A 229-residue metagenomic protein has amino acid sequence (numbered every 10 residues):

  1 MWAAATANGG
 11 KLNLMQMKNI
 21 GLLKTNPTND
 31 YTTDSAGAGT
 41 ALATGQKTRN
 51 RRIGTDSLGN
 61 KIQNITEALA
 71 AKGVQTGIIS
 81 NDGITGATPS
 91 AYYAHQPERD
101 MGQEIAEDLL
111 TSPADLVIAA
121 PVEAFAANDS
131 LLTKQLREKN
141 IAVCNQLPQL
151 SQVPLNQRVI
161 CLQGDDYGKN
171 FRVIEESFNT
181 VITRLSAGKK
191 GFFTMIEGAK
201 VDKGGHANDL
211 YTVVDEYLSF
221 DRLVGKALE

Functional and structural regions predicted by a protein language model:
M1-F125, L132-L150: N-terminal catalytic scaffold of extracellular/periplasmic and nuclease hydrolases that process anionic headgroups
G45-R49, L155-G168, D202-A207: Gly-rich Lys/Arg/Thr-decorated short loops/hinges at beta-loop-alpha junctions or inter-strand turns that position
I65-T66, I105, S177-I182, V224: Generic hydrophobic alpha-helical segments
A87-T88, A126-N128, F171, G204: Short helix/loop capping segments that flank catalytic or ligand/cofactor-binding pockets
A87-Y92, D165, V181, K189-L228: Active-site His/acidic residue clusters
E98, N170-F178, E216-F220: Phosphate/oxyanion-binding active-site loops and adjacent basic polyanion-contact surfaces
D129, L155, I174, Y217-F220 (+1 more regions): Active-site-proximal structural scaffolding
C144-Q146, L150-L162, S177-A199: Active-site regions of oxyanion-processing enzymes, predominantly non-cytosolic
